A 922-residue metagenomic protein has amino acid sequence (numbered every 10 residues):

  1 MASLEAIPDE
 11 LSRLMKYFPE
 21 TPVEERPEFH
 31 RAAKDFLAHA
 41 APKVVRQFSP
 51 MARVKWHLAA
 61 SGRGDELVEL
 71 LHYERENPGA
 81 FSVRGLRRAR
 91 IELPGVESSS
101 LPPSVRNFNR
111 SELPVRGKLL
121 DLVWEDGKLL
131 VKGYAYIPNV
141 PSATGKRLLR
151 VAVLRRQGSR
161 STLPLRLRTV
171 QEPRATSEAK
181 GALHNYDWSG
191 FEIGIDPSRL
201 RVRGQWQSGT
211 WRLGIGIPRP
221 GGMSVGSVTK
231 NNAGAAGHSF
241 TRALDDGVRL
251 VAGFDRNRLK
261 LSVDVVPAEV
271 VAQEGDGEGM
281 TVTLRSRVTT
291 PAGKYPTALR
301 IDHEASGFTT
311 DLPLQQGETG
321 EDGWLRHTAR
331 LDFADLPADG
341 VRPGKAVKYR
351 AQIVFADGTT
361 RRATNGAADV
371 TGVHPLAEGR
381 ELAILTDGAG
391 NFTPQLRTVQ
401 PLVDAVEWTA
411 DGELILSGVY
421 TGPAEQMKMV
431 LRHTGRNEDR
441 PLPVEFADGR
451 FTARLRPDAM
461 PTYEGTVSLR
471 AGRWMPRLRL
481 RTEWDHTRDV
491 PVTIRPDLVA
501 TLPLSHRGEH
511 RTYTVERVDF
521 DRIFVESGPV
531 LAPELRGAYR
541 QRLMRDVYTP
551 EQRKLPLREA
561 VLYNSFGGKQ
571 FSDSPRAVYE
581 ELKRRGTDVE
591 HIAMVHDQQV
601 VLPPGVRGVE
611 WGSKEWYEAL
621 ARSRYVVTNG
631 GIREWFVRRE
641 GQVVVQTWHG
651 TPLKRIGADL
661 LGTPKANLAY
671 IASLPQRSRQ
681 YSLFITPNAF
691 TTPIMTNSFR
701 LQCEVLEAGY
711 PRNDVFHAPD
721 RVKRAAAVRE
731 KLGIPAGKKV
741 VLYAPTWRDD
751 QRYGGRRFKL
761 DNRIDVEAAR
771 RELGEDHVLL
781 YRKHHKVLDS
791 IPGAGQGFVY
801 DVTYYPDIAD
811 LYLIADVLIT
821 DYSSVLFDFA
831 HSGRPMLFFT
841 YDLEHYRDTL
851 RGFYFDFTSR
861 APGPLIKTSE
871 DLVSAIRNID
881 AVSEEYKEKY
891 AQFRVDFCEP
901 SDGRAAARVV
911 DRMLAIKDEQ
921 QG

Functional and structural regions predicted by a protein language model:
K16-E559, R584, V589: Basic, ligand-binding patches in group-transfer machinery, especially extracytoplasmic/periplasmic segments
R540-R545, L653-R757, E885-K889: A nucleotide-sugar donor-handling region in carbohydrate enzymes
V547-S613: Low-complexity, highly charged intrinsically disordered N-terminal segments that act as targeting/localization
Q570-G586, S698, A708-G793, I866 (+1 more regions): Conserved catalytic-core segment of nucleotide-activated headgroup transferases in glycan assembly
R576, E580, G605-A672: Extended catalytic core of nucleotide-activated donor transferases of GT-like folds
V609-R624, H785-F827: Donor nucleotide-activated moiety binding/catalytic core segment of transferases that use nucleotide-activated donors
V626-R655, Y805-L850: A donor-sugar binding/catalytic signature common to diverse glycosyltransferases and related nucleotide-sugar
G793-A794, F798, S824-C898: Catalytic binding pocket for nucleotide-activated donors in carbohydrate/polymer assembly enzymes
